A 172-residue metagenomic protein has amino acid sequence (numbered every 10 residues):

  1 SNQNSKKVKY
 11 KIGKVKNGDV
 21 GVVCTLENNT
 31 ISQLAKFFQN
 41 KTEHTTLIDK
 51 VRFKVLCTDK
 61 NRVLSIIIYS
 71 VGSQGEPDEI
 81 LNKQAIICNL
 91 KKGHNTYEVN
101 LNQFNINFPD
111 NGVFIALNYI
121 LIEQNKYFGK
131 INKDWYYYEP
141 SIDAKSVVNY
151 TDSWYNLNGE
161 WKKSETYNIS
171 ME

Functional and structural regions predicted by a protein language model:
N2-V71, D110, N118-E172: Beta-sheet-rich sandwich/jelly-roll-like modules and their strand-loop junctions
A35, K83-A85, T96-E98: Well-ordered beta-strand positions in beta-sheet-rich domains
S70-D78: Short aromatic-acidic-glycine turn motif
P77-D78, K92, E123-N125: Glycine-rich loops and low-complexity Gly/Arg-rich segments that provide flexible linkers or classic glycine-based
E79-K91: Solvent-exposed serine/threonine-rich low-complexity stretches and specific carbohydrate-binding patches
H94-N105: Exposed aromatic-hydrophobic patches
